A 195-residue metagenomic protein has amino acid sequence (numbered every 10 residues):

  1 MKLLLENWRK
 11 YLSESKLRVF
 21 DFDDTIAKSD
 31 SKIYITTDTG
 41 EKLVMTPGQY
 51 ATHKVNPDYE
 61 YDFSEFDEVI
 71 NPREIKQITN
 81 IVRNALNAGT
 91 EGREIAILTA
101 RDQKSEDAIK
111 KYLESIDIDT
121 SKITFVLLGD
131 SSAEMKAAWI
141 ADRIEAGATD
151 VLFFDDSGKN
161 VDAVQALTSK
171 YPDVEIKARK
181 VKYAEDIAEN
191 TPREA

Functional and structural regions predicted by a protein language model:
L5, R9, R83-L86, I144 (+1 more regions): Residue-level detector of alpha-helical secondary structure
L5-E14, I187-E194: Proteolytic processing junctions in secreted/extracellular precursors, especially proprotein convertase/trypsin-like
K16-R18, K136-V164: Conserved Lys-Pro-Asp/Glu-containing loop-to-beta segment of HAD-superfamily phosphomonoesterases, centered on
L17-E134: Alpha-helical substrate-recognition element adjacent to the catalytic core
K110-D119, I140-A146, Q165-V174: Short, surface-exposed basic-aromatic patches at helix termini and helix-loop junctions that form
D130-K136, A184-E189: A short acidic, often aromatic-flanked loop/helix-cap motif at beta-alpha or helix-coil junctions that lines enzyme
D150-L152, G158-A195: Asp-based, Mg2+/Mn2+-dependent phosphohydrolase catalytic module
